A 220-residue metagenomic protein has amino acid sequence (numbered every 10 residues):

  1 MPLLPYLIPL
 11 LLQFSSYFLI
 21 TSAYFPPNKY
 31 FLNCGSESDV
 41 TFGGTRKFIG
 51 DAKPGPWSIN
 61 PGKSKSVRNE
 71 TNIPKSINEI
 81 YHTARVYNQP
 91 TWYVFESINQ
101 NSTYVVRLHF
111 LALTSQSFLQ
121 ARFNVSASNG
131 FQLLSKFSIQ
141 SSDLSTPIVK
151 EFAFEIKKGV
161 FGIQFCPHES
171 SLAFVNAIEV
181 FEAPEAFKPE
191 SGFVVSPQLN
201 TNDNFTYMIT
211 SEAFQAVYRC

Functional and structural regions predicted by a protein language model:
P2-C220: Compositionally biased, intrinsically disordered or flexible polar/acidic segments
